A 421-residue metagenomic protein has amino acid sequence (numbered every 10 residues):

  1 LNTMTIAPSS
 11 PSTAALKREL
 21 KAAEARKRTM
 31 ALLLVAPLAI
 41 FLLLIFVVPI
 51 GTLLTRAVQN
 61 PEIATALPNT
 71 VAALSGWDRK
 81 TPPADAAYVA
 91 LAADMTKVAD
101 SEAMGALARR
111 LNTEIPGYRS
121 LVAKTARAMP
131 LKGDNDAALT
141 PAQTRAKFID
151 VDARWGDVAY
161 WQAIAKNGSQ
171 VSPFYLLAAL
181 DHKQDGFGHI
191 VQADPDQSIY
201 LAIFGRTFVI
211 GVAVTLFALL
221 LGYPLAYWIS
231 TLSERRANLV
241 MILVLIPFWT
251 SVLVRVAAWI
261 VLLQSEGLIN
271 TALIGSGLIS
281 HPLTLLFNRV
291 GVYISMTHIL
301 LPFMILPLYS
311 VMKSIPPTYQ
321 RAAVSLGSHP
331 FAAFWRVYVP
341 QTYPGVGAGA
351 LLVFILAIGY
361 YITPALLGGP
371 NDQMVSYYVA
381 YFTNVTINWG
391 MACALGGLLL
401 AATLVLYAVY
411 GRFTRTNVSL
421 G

Functional and structural regions predicted by a protein language model:
L1-L33, T52, R56-L201: Membrane-topology segments of multi-pass transport proteins
P11, Y309-Q320, V324, C393-G421: C-terminal transmembrane helix and the adjacent membrane-cytosol boundary/short C-terminal tail of inner/organellar
K17-E19, A23, T52, V214-L245 (+4 more regions): Transmembrane-helix boundary motif in ABC transporter permease subunits
L20-K21, D185, R255-T297, L367-N371: Membrane-interfacial helix termini and adjacent extracytoplasmic/periplasmic loops of multi-pass transporters
E24, R28, A237-N238, R289-G291 (+1 more regions): Amphipathic cytosolic juxtamembrane alpha-helices at the membrane-cytosol interface of multi-pass membrane transporters
K27, A66-N69, A365, P370-G411: Interhelical loop and adjacent transmembrane-helix boundary motif in polytopic membrane transport permeases
I40, V244, H298, M304-Y309 (+2 more regions): Transmembrane alpha-helices
Q197-W228, V339: Transmembrane alpha-helix signature in integral membrane proteins
